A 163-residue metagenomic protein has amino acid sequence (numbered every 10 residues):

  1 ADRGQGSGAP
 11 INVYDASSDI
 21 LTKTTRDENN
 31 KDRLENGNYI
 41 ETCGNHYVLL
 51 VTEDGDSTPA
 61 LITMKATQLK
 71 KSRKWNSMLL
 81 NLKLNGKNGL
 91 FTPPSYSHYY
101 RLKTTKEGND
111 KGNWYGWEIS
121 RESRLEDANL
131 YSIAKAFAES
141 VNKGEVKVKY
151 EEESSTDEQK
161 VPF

Functional and structural regions predicted by a protein language model:
A1-S57, N109-D110, G116, R124-E126 (+1 more regions): OB-fold ssDNA-binding interfaces and closely related basic DNA-contact patches used across DNA replication/repair
D15, V48, Y100-R101, S132 (+1 more regions): Compositionally biased, intrinsically disordered low-complexity regions enriched in proline and serine
I40-E122: Extended serine/threonine-enriched, polar tracts that run as long, contiguous segments within proteins
K74, G112-W114, E126, Y131 (+1 more regions): Generic alpha-helix signal with a bias toward terminal, lower-confidence helices and secondary-structure junctions
E118-V146: Structured partner-binding subdomains within large eukaryotic complex subunits
K143-F163: Acidic, gly/ser/pro-rich intrinsically disordered tails
